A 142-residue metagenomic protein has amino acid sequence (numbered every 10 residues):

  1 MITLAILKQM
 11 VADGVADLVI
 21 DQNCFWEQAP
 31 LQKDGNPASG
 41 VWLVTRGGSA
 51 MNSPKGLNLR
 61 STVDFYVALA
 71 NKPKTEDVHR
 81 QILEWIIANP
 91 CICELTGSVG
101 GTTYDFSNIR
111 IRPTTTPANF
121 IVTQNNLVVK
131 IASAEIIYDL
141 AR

Functional and structural regions predicted by a protein language model:
M1-K55, N89-S107: Small/polar-rich, solvent-exposed N-terminal microdomains that initiate assembly or binding
M10-V11, V78-I86: Short amphipathic alpha-helices in soluble, non-transmembrane regions that often serve as interface/regulatory elements
A29, R46-A50, A68-K72, I137-A141: Generic structural motif
N36, I87-R142: Acidic-leaning, charged glycine-interspersed low-complexity segments
L43, G56, R60-S61, R112: A generic structural signal for ordered alpha-helices
M51-N58, I121-L127: Short, solvent-exposed beta-strand/turn "edge" segments of beta-rich domains on protein surfaces
L57-E76, R80, L127-Y138: Oligomerization/assembly interface segments of phage tail-like spikes and tubes
V63-V67, W85-C91: Short, surface-exposed linear patches
